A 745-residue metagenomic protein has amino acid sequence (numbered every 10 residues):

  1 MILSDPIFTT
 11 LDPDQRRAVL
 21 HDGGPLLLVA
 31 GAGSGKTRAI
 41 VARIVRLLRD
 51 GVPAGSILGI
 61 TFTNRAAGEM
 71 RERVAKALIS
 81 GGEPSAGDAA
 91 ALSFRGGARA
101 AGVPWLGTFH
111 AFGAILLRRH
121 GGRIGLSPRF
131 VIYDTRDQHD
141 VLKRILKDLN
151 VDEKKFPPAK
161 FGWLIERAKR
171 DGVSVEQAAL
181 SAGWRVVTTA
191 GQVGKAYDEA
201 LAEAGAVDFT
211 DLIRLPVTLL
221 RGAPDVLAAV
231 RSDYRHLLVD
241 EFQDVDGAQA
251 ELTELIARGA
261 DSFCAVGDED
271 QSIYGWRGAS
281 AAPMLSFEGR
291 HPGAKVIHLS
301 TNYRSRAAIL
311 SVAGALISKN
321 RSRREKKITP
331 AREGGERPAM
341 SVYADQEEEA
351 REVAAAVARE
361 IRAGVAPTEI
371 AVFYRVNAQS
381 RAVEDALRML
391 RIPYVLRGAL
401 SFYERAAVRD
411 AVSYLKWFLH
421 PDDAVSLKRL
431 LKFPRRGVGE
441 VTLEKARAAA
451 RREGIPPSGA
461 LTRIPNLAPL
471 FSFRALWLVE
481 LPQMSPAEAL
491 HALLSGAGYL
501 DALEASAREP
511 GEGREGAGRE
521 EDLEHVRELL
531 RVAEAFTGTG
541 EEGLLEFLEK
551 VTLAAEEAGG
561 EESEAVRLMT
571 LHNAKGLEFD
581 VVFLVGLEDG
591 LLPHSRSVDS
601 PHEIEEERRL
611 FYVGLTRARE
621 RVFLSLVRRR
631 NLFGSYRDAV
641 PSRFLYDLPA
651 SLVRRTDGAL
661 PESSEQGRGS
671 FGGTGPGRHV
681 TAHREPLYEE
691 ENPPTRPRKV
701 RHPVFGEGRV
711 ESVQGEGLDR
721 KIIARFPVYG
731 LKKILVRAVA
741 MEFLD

Functional and structural regions predicted by a protein language model:
M1-P128, I132, A204, A228 (+2 more regions): P-loop NTPase Walker
I2-T10, I40, V45-R49, K76 (+4 more regions): Conserved RecA-like helicase ATPase core segment that couples NTP binding/hydrolysis to strand translocation
D22, A101-V103, G121-D211, Y234 (+3 more regions): ATP-hydrolysis module of ASCE/P-loop NTPase motor domains, specifically the Walker B Asp-Glu catalytic pair
A32-I40, G121, P292-K295, S300-P393 (+3 more regions): Helicase P-loop NTPase motor core
A54, L238-V245, V266-G267, L584: Hydrophobic residues in beta-strands of the RecA-like P-loop NTPase core, especially within AAA+ ATPase
F109-G113, T188-H236, D246-L252, L568 (+1 more regions): Conserved helicase/translocase P-loop NTPase motor core
G183, A366, S380-I392, R405 (+2 more regions): Conserved helicase C-terminal RecA-like lobe
K575, G586-L731, V736-D745: C-terminal accessory regions
